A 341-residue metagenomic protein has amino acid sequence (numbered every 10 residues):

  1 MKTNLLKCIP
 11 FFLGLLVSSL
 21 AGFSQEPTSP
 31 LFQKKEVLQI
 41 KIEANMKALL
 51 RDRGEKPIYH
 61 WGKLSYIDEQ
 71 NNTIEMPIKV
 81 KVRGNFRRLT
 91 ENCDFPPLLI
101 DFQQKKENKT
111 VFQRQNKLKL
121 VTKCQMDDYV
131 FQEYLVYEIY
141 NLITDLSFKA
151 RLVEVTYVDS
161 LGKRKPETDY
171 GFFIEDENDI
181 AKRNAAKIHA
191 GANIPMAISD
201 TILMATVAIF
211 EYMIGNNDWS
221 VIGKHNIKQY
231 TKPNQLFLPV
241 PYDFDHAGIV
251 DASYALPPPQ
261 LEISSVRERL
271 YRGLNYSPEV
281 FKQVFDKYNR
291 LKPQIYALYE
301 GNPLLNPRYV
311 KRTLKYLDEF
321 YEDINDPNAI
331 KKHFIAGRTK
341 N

Functional and structural regions predicted by a protein language model:
M1-P10: Bacterial N-terminal signal peptides that target proteins for export
I9-S19: Bacterial N-terminal signal peptides
L20-S24: Sec/Tat signal peptide C-region and signal peptidase I cleavage site
Q25-N341: Phosphate/dinucleotide-binding and metal-coordinating scaffold of catalytic cores in nucleotide-dependent enzymes
